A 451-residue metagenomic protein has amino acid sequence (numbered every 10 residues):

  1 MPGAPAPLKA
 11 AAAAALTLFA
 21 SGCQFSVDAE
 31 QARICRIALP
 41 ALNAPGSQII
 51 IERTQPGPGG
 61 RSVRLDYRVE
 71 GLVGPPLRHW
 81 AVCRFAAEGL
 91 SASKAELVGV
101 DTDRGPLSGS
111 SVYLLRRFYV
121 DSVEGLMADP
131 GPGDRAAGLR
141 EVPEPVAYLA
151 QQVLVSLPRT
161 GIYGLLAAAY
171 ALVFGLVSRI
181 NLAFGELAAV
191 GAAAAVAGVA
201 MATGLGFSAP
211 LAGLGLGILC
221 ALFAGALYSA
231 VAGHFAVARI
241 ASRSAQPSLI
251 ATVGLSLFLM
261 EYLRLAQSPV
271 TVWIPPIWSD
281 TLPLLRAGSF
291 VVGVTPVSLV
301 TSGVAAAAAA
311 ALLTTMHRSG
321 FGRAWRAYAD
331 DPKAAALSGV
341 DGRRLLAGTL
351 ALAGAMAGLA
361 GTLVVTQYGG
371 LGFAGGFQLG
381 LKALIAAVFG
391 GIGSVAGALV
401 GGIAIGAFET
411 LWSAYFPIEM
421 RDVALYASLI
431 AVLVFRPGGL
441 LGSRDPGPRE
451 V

Functional and structural regions predicted by a protein language model:
P106-V120, P130-L166, A194, G206-G217 (+3 more regions): Membrane-interfacial amphipathic/re-entrant helices at transmembrane-helix boundaries
R135-A136, P145-Y148, A266, V270 (+3 more regions): Cytosolic-side transmembrane-helix boundaries in multi-pass membrane proteins
E144-I162, T315-G320, T349-A387, W412-V423: Inter-helical junctions in multi-pass inner-membrane proteins, predominant in energy-converting antiporter-like
L149-A200, V231, F235-P247, F389-V395: Single transmembrane alpha-helix segments in multi-pass membrane proteins
Y170, L205-L255, Y262, V400-I405 (+2 more regions): Alpha-helical transmembrane segments within multi-pass membrane transporters and channels
E186-V190, R239-R264, G375-V388, A404 (+1 more regions): Pore- or pathway-lining transmembrane helices of multi-pass membrane proteins that form conduits for solutes/ions
I240, A245-R318, G348, L411 (+3 more regions): Transmembrane helix-bundle core of multi-pass membrane transporters and related energy-transducing complexes
F290-L371, V395-V400: Helix-loop-helix "hairpin" substructures at the membrane interface of multi-pass membrane proteins
